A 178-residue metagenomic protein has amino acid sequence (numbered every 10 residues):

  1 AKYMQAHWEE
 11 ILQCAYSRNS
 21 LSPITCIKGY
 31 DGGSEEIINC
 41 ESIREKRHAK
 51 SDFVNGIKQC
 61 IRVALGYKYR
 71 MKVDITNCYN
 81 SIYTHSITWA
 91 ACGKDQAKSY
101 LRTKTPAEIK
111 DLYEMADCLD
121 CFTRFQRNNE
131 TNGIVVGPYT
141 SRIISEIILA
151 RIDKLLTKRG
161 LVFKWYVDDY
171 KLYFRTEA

Functional and structural regions predicted by a protein language model:
A1-D111, C121-V136: Conserved two-metal-ion catalytic palm core of "right-hand" nucleic acid polymerases, unifying RNA-dependent RNA
K58, T76, T88, L149-D153 (+2 more regions): Short, well-ordered alpha-helical packing segments
I75, Y79, S141-I148: Hydrophobic (often cysteine-bearing) scaffold residues that line and stabilize catalytic clefts of nucleotide/cofactor
I82, S86-I87, A91, K164 (+1 more regions): Catalytic palm subdomain of template-directed nucleic-acid polymerases, centered on the conserved carboxylate motif
E114-D117: Plant-biased, long, compositionally biased intrinsically disordered regulatory regions enriched in Ser/Thr/Pro
V135-V136, T140, K154: N-terminal low-complexity, intrinsically disordered segments
I143-R175: Active-site palm subdomain of RNA-directed nucleic acid polymerases
